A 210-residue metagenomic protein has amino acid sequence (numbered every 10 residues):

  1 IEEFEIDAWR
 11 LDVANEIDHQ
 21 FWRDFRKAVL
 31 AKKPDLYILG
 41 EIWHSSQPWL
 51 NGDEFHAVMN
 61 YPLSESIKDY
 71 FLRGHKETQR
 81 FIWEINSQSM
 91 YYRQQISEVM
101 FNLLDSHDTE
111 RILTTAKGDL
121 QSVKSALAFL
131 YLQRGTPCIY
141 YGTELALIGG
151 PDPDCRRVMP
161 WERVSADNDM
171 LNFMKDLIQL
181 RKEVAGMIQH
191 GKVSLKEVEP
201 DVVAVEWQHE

Functional and structural regions predicted by a protein language model:
I1-E3, Q121-L127: Short, acidic/polar
I1-H19, S97, N102-S106: Active-site groove signature of glycoside hydrolases
A8, R111-T115, K192: Surface-exposed cleft-lining segments at the edges of enzyme active sites
A8-R10, Y37-G40, F101-L103, Y131-L132 (+1 more regions): Structural recognition of the beta-strand scaffold that forms the well-ordered cores of secreted hydrolase catalytic
D12-Q95, F129, I148-D176, A185 (+1 more regions): Active-site-proximal helices and loops of the catalytic beta/alpha 8
Y91-G118: Active-site clefts of carbohydrate-active enzymes
S194-E210: Carbohydrate-binding surface patches
